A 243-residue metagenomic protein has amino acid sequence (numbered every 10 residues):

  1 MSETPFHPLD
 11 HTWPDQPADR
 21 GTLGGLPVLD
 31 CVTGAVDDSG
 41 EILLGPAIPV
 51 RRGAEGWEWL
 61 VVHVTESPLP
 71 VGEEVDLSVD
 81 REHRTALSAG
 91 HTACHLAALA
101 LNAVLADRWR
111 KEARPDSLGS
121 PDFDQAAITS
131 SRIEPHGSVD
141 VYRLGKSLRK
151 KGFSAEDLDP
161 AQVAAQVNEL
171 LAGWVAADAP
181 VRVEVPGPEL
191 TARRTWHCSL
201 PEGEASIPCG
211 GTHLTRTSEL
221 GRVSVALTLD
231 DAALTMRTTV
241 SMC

Functional and structural regions predicted by a protein language model:
M1-C243: Active-/binding-site microenvironments in catalytic and ligand-binding cores
